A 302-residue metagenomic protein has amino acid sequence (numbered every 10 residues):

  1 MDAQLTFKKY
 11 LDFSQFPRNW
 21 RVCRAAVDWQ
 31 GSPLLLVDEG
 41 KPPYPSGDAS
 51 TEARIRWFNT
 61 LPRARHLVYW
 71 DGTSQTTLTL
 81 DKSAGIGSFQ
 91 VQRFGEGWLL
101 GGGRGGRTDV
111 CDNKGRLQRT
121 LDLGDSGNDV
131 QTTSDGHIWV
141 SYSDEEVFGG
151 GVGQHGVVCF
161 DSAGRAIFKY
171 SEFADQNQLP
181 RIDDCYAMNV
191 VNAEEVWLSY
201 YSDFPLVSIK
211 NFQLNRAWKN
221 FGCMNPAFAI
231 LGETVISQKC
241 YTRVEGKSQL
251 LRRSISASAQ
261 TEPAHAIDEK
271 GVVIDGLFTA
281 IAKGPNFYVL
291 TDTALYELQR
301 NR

Functional and structural regions predicted by a protein language model:
K9-F16, T73-K82, G115-D122, A166-L179 (+2 more regions): A short beta-strand motif characteristic of beta-propeller blades
P17-Q30, P43-Y44, D81-G95, L123-D135 (+4 more regions): Repeated scaffold domains used in trafficking and secretory/extracellular systems, primarily beta-propellers
L34, W98-L99, I138-W139, V196-L198 (+2 more regions): Conserved beta-propeller blade signature
L36-T60, W139-H155, T242: Short, conserved, GDST-rich strand-edge loop motifs in beta-rich repeat architectures
S46-E96: Blade-loop segments of beta-propeller domains
T51-D71, V110-D112, V152-R165, S248-S258: Beta-propeller blade signature
D184, S199, W218-E262: Loop/turn-rich, solvent-exposed surfaces of beta-rich toroidal or solenoidal domains
T279-R302: Blade-level signature of beta-propeller repeat domains, shared across WD40, Kelch, NHL, RCC1 and BNR/Asp-box propellers
